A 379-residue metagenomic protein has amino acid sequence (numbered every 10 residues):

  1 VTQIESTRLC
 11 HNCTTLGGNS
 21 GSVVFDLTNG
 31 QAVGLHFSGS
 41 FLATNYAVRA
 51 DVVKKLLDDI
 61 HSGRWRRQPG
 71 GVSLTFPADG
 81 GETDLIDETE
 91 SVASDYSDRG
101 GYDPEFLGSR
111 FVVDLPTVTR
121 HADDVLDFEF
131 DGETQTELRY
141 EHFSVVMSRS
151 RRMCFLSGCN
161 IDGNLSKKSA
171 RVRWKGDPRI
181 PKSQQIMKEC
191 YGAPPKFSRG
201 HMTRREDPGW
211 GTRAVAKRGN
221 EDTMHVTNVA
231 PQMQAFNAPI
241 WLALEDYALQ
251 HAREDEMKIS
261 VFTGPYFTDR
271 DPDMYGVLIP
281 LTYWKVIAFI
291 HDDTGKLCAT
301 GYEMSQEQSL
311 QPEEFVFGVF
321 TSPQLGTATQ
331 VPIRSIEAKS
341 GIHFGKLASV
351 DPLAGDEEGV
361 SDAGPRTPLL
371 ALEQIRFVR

Functional and structural regions predicted by a protein language model:
V1-C10, D51: Chymotrypsin/trypsin-fold serine protease catalytic domain
T2, T14-L35: Catalytic nucleophile loop of clan PA
R8, V23, G34, N45-A47: Structural detector of coil-to-beta-strand junctions
R8-H11, N29, S38-S40: Terminal export signals
G18-S20, V33, L42-T44, S166 (+1 more regions): Eukaryotic short linear interaction motifs
F37-I86: C-terminal cap/linker of serine protease catalytic domains
D79-R379: Domain-level detector for secreted/extracellular nuclease and nuclease-toxin modules, and for the ENPP-like C-terminal
